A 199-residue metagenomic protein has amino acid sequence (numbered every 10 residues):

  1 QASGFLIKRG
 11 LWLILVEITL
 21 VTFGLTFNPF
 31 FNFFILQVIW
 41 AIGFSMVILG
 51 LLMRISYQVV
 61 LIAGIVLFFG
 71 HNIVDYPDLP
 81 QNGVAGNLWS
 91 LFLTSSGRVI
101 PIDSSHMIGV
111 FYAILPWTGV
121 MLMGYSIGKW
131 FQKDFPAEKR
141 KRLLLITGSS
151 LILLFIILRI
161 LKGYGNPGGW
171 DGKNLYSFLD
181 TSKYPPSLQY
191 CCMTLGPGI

Functional and structural regions predicted by a protein language model:
Q1-I199: Alpha-helical transmembrane segments and their immediate juxtamembrane cytosolic regions
